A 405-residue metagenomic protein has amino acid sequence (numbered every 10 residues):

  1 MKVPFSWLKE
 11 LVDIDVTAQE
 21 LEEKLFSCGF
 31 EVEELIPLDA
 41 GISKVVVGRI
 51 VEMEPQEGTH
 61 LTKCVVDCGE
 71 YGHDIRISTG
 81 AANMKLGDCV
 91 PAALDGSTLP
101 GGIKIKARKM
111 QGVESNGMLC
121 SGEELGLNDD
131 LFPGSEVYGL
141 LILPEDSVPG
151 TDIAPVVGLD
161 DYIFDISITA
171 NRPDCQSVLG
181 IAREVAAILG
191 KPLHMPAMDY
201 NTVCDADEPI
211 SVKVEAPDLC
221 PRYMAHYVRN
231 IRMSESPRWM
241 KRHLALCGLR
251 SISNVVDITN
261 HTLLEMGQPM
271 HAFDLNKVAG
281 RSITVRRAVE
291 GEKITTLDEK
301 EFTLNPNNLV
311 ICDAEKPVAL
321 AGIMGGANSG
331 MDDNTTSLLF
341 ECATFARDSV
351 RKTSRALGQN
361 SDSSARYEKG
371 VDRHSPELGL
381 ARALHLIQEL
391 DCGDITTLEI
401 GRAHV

Functional and structural regions predicted by a protein language model:
M1-T202, A206, L339, R355-G358 (+5 more regions): Phosphate-backbone binding interfaces of nucleic-acid-interacting proteins
F5, E23, M53-P55, L189 (+1 more regions): Glycine/proline-enriched, intrinsically flexible loops and inter-domain linkers
E33-L35, R49-E52, K104-I105, V148-I153 (+6 more regions): Glycine-rich, charged/polar anion/phosphate-binding loops that engage phosphate groups from diverse ligands
V47-I77, R242, L246, T259-N328: Conserved mixed alpha/beta core segments that line enzyme active sites in large multi-domain catalysts
V51-Q56, Y71, A82-M84, D95-L99 (+13 more regions): Short, glycine-/Ser/Thr-/acidic-enriched flexible segments
P192-H194, E389-G401: Short beta-strand elements
V310, G330, T335-L339, A343-S361: Flexible glycine/proline-rich, aromatic-decorated loop/lid segments
A403-V405: Conserved small/polar residues in nucleotide/adenosyl-binding loops
